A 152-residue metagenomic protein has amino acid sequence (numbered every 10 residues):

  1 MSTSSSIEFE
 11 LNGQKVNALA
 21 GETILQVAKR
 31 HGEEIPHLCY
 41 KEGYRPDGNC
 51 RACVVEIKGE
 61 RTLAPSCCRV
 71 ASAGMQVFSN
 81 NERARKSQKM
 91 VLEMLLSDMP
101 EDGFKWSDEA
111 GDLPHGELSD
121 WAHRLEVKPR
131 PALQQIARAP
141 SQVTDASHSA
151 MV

Functional and structural regions predicted by a protein language model:
M1-T3, K105: Intrinsic disorder at enzyme termini
I7-A73, S87: N-terminal cofactor/phosphate-binding cores enriched in small/glycine residues, especially glycine-rich loops such as
R51-A52, E60-V152: Fe-S ferredoxin-like electron-transfer domains and their immediately adjacent linker/connector regions across
